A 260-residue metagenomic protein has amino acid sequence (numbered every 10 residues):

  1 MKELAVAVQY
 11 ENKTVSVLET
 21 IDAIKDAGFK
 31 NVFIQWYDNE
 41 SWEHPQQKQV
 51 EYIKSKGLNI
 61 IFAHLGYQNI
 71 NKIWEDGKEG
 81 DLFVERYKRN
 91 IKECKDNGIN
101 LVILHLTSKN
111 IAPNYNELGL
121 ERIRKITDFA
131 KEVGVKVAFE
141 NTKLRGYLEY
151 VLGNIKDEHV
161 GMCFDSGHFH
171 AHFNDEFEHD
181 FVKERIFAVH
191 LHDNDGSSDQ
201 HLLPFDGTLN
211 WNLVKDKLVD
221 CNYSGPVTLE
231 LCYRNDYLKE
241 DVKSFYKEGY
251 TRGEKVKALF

Functional and structural regions predicted by a protein language model:
M1-L4, G28-K30, K56-I61, N97-N100 (+4 more regions): Short, well-ordered coil/turn segments that N-cap beta-strands
M1-R89, K95, E149, D157 (+1 more regions): N-terminal pre-domain/capping segments
A5-Q9, F33-Q35, I61-G66, V102-H105 (+4 more regions): A cross-family glycoside hydrolase active-site/sugar-binding cleft signature
Q9-S16, I34-Q46, I70-I73, K109-N114 (+4 more regions): Acidic-and-aromatic substrate-binding clefts and catalytic sites of carbohydrate-active enzymes
T14, W74-D81, H168-S224, C232-S244: Gly/Pro-rich active-site loop or hairpin
V32, A63, R124-T208: Acidic/histidine-rich catalytic cores of soluble enzymes
Q49-Q68, L120-V133, W211-V214: Alpha-helix-loop-beta-strand connector modules within alpha/beta enzyme cores
I73-G161, A171: Active-site acidic/histidine proton-transfer and metal-coordination neighborhood in alpha/beta enzyme cores
